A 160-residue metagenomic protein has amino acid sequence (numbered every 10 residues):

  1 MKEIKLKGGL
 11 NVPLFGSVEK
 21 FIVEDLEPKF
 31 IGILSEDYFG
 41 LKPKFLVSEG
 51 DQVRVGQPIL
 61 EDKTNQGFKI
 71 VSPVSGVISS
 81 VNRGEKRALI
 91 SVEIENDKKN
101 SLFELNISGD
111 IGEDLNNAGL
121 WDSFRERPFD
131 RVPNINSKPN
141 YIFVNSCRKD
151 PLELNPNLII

Functional and structural regions predicted by a protein language model:
M1-L46, E61: N-terminal, Lys/Arg-enriched amphipathic/low-complexity engagement segments that precede the first folded domain
E24-E27, V77-N82: Short, solvent-exposed cationic patches
D37-L41, V53-G56, N65-S80: Generic structural motif
V47-V53, N82-E85: Acidic, glycine-anchored pre-beta loop/turn
V55-K63, K98-S101: Glycine-/proline-rich flexible loop or hinge segments
D62-P73, R87-I90, L102: Short, Lys/Arg- and Gly-enriched loop/turn segments at beta-strand edges
N82-I160: Buried, small/hydrophobic-residue-enriched core segments of structured protein domains
